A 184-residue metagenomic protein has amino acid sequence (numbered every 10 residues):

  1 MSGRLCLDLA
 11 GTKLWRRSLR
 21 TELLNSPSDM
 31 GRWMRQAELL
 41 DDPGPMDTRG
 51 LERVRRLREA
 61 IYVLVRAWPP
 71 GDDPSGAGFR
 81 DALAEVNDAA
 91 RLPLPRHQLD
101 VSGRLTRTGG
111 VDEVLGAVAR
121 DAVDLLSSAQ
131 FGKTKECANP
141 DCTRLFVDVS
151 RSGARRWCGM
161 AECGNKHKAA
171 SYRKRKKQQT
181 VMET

Functional and structural regions predicted by a protein language model:
M1-E136, T143, V181-T184: Short helix-coil boundary/hinge micro-motifs
R20, V147, K168: Short acidic, gly/pro-rich beta-turn/loop elements at beta-sheet edges and active-site/ligand-binding grooves
A129-G132, V149, G164: Residue-level signal for short amphipathic helical patches enriched in basic/charged and nearby hydrophobic residues
E136-D141, M160-E162: Short, cysteine/histidine-rich loop/knuckle motifs that typically chelate Zn2+
T143-D148, S152: Histidine-centered nuclease catalytic patch
G153-G164: Cysteine-rich micro-motifs
E162-Q179: Basic DNA-binding region of bZIP-type proteins
